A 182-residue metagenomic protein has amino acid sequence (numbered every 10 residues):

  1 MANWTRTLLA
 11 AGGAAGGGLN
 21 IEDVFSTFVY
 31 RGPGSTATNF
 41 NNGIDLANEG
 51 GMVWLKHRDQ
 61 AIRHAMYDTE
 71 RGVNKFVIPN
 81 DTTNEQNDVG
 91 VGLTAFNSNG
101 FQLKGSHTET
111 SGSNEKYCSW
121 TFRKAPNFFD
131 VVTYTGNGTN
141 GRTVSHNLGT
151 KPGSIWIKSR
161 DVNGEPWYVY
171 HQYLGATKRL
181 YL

Functional and structural regions predicted by a protein language model:
A2-L182: Surface-exposed molecular-recognition determinants
